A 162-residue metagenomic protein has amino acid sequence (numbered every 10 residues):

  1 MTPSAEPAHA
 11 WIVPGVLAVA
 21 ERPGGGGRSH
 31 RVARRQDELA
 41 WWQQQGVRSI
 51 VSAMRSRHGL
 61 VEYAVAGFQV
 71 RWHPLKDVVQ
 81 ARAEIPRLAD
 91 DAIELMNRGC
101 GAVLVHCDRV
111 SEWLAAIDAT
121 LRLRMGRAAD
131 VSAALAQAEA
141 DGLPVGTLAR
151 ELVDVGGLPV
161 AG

Functional and structural regions predicted by a protein language model:
M1-L104, A116-G162: Cys-dependent protein tyrosine phosphatase-like superfamily
C107: Conserved S/T- and glycine-rich ATP-binding loop of Class I adenylate-forming
